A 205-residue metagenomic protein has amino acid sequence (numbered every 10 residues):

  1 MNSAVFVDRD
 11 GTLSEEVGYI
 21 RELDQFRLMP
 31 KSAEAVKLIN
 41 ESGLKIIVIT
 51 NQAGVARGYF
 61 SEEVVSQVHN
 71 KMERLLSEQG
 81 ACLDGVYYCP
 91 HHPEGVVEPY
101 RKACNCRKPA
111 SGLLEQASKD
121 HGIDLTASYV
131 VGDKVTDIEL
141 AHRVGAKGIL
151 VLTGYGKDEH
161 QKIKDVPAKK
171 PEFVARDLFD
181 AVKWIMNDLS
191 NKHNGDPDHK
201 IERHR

Functional and structural regions predicted by a protein language model:
M1-I47: Active-site neighborhood of HAD-like aspartate-dependent phosphohydrolases
M1-R9, K183-R205: Non-catalytic pre-domain segments flanking phosphatase-related domains
S14-M29, V55-V64, E78-A81, G95-N105: Metal-dependent phosphoesterase signature
S32, V36-M72, A81-G95, A141: Substrate-recognition element of Asp-dependent hydrolases with the DxDx(T/V) motif
Y59-E73, P99-L113, E139-G145: Short, electropositive alpha-helical surface patch
N105-I138: Conserved Lys-Pro-Asp/Glu-containing loop-to-beta segment of HAD-superfamily phosphomonoesterases, centered on
Y129-F173: Acidic, Mg2+-coordinating phosphoryl-transfer loop and its flanking beta/alpha structural elements, shared across
E172-D177, A181: Short acidic-hydrophobic, aromatic-tinged amphipathic segments that line or gate anion-handling sites
